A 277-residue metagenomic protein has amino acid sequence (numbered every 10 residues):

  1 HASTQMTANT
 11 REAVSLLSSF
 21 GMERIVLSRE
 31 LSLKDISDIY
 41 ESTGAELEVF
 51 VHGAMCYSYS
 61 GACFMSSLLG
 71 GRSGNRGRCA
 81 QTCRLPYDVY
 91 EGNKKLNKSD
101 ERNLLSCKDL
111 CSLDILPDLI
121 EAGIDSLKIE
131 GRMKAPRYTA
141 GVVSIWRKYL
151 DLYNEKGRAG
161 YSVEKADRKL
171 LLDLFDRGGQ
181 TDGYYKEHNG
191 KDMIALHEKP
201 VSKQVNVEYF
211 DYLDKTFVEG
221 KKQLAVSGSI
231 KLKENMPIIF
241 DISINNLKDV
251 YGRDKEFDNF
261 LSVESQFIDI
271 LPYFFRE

Functional and structural regions predicted by a protein language model:
H1-R11: Active-site beta->alpha loop and helix N-cap motifs at the rims of alpha/beta catalytic domains
S15-E277: Surface-exposed amphipathic alpha-helical tracts and adjacent flexible/coil segments at the periphery of soluble enzymes
